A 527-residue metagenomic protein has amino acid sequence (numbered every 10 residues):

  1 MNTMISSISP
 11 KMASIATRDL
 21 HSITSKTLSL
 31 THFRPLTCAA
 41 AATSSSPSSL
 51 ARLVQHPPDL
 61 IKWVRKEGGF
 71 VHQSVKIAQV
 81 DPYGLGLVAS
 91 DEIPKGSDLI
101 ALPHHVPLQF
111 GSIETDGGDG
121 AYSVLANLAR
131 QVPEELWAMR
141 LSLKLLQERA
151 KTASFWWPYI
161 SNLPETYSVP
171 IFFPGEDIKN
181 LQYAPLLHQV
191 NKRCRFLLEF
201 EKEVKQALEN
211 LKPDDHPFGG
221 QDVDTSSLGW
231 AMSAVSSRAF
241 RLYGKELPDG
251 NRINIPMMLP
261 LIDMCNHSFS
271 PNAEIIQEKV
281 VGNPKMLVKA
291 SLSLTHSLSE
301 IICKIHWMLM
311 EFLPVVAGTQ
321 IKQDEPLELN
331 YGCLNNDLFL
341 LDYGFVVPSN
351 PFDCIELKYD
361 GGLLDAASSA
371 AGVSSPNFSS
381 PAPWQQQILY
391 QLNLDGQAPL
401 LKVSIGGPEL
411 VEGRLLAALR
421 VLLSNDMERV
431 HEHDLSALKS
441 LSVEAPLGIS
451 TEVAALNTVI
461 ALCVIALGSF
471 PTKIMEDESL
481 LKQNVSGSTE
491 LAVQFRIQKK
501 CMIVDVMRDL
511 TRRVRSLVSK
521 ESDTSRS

Functional and structural regions predicted by a protein language model:
N2-H21, S25-K26, R34-V106, G111-T115 (+1 more regions): Long, positively charged leader/targeting segments at protein N-termini
V106-R130: Covalent nucleotidyltransferase core used to form phosphodiester bonds in nucleic acids
R130-L136: Compact, glycine/acidic-enriched structural inserts
R140-L141, T152: Sequence-level preference for short, compositionally simple segments enriched in small aliphatic or small polar residues
